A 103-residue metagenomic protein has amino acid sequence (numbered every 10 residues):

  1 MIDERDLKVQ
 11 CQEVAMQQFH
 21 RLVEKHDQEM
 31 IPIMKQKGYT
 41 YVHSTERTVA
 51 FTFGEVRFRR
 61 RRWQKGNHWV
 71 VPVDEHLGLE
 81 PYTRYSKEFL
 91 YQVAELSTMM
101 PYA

Functional and structural regions predicted by a protein language model:
M1-M34: N-terminal alpha-helical interaction blocks
Y39-A94: Basic, short loop/linker segments at the boundary and entry of helix-turn-helix/winged-helix-like folds
M99-A103: Short, charged amphipathic recognition helices of the HTH superfamily and cognate SANT/SANTA-like modules
